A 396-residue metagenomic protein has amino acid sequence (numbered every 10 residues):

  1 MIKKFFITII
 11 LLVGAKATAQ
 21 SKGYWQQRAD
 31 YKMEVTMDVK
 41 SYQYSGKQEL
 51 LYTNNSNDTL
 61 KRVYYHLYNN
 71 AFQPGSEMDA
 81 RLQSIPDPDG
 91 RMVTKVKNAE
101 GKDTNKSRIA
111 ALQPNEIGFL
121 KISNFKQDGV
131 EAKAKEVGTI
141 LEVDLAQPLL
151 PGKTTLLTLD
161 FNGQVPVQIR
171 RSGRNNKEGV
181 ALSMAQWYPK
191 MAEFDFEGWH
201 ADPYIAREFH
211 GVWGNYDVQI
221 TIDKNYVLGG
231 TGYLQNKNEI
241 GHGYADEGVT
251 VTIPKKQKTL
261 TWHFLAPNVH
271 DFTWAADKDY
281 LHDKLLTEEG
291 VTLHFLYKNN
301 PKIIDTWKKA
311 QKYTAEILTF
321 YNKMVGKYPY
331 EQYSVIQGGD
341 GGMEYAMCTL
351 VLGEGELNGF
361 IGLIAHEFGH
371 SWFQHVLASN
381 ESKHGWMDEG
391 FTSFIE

Functional and structural regions predicted by a protein language model:
M1-G23: Bacterial Sec-dependent N-terminal signal peptides
A17-S45: N-terminal, polar/Ser/Thr-rich
Q48-L50, L67, K153-V167, Y216-K224 (+1 more regions): Short, hydrophobic/aromatic-enriched beta-strand segments in well-ordered soluble domains
T53, M92-V93, E100-G179, T252 (+1 more regions): A surface-exposed beta-strand-loop module
Y65-V130, M184-A185, T221, N225-Y226: Solvent-exposed beta-hairpin/edge-strand motifs
E77-D89, G163-Y216: Glycine/proline-rich low-complexity spacer/linker segments in large multi-domain proteins
K190-G198, A206-A365, E389, F394: Hydrophobic helix-coil surface modules that form long, contiguous segments used for peptide/substrate interaction
S371-G385: Catalytic Zn2+-binding segment of zinc metalloproteases
